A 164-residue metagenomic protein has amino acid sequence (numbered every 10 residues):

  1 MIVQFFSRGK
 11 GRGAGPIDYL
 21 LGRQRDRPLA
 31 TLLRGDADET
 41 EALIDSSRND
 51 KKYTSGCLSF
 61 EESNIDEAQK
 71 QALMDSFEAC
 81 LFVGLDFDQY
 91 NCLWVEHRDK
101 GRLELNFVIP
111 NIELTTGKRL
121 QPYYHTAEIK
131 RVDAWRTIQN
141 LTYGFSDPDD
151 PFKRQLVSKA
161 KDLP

Functional and structural regions predicted by a protein language model:
M1-P164: N-terminal nicking endonuclease/strand-transfer module with a His-rich metal-binding environment and a catalytic Tyr
